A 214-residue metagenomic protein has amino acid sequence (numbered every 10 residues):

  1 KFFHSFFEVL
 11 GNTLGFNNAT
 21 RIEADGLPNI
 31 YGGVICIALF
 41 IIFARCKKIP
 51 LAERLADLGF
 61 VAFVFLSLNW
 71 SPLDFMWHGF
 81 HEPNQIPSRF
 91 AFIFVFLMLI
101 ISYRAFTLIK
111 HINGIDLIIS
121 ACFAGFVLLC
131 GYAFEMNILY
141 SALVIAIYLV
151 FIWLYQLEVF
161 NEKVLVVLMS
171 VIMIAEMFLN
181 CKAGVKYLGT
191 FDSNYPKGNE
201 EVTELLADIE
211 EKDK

Functional and structural regions predicted by a protein language model:
K1-K47, L51-A56, F63-V64, W70-F92 (+3 more regions): Periplasmic/ER-lumenal interhelical loops and adjacent helix-loop junctions in multi-pass membrane proteins
L58-P72, H81-V202: Contiguous transmembrane helix-bundle modules in multi-pass membrane proteins
T203-I209: Short amphipathic alpha-helical segments and helix-helix/interface helices
E210-K214: Short periplasmic/luminal acceptor-recognition loop of GT-C membrane glycosyltransferases, typified by
